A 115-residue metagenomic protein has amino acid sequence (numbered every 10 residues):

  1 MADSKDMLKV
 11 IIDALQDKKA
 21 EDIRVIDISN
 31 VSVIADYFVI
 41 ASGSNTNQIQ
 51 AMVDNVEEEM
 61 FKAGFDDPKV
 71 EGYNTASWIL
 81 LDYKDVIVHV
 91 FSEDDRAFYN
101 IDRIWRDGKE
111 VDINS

Functional and structural regions predicted by a protein language model:
M1-I34, T46-I79, F91-D95, W105-S115: Polybasic/polar functional segments that serve as interface/processing modules
D36-F38: Catalytic metal-binding acidic patch
I40-G43: Short hydrophobic/aromatic beta-strand micro-patches that form the beta-sheet surface supporting nucleotide- or nucleic
L81-Y83: Active-site beta-strand termini and strand-to-loop segments that position acidic
A97-Y99: Switch/connector loops and helix/strand junctions flanking conserved nucleotide-binding motifs in nucleotide-processing
D102: Conserved phosphate-binding/catalytic loop of the ribokinase/pfkB sugar-kinase fold
